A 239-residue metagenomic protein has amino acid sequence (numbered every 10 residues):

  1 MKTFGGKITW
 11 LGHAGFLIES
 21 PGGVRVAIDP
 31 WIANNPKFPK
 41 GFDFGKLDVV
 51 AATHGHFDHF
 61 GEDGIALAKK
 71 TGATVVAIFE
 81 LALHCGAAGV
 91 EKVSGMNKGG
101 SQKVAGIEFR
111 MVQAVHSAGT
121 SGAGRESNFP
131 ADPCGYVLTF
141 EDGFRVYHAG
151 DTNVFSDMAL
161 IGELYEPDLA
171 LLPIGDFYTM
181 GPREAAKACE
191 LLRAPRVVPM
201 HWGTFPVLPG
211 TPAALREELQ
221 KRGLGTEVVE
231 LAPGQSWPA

Functional and structural regions predicted by a protein language model:
M1-R25, I32-N35, A214-K221, T226 (+1 more regions): Zn-dependent metallo-beta-lactamase
K2-G6, S20-V26, S101-F109, T139-V146 (+1 more regions): Beta-strand-turn-beta hairpins that frame and shape the catalytic cleft of phosphate-ester-processing enzymes
L17-G55, H59-K69, A77-E80, S117-N128 (+1 more regions): Pre-active-site segment of Zn-dependent metallo-hydrolases
V24-V26, D48-V49, F144-V146, L169 (+1 more regions): Structural motif
N34-N35, H56-G61, A82-C85, G100-K103 (+5 more regions): Active-site environment of divalent metal-dependent phosphoester hydrolases
T53, G64-Q102, I107-T120: Glycine/small-residue-rich loop that forms an oxyanion/phosphate-binding "nest" at active or ligand-binding sites
T74, G86-S101, E184-A239: Binuclear metal-ion centers of metallo-dependent hydrolases, dominated by the metallo-beta-lactamase
S121-L191: Active-site-proximal loop/helix segments of hydrolase catalytic cores
